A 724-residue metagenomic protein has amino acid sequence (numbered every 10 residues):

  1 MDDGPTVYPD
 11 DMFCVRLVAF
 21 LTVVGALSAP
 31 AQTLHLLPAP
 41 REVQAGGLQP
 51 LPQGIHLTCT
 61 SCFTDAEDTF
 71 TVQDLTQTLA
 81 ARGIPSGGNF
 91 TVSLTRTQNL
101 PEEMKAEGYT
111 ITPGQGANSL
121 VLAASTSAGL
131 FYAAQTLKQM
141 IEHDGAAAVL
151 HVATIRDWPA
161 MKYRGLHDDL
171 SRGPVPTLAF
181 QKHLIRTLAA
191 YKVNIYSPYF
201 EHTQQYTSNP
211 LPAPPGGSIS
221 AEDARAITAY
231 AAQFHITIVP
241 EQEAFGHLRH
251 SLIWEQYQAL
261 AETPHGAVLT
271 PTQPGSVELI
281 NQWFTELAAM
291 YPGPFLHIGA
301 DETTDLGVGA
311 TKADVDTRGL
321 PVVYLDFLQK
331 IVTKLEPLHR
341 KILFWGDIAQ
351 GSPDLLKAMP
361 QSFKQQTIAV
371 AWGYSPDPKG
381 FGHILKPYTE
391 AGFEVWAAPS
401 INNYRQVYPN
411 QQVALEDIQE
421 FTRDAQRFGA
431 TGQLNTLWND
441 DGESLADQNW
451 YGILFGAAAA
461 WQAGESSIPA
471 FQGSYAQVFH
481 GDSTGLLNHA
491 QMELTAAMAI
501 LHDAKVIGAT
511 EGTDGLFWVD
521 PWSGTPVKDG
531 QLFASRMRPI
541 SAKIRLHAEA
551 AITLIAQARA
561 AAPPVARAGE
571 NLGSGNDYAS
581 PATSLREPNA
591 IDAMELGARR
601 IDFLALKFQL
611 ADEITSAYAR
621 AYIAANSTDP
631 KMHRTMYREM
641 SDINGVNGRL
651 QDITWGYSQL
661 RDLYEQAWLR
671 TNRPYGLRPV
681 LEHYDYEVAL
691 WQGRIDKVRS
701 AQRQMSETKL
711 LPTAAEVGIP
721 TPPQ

Functional and structural regions predicted by a protein language model:
D2-D3, D10, N576-Y578: Acidic/polar hotspots within intrinsically disordered regions
P5-V18: Bacterial N-terminal signal peptides that target proteins for export
R16-A26: Bacterial N-terminal signal peptides
L27-A31: Sec/Tat signal peptide C-region and signal peptidase I cleavage site
Q32-R164, E420, R427, E443: Contiguous, structured surface segment used for ligand recognition
L36-P38, V43-G46, P50-Q53, T69 (+5 more regions): Substrate-binding groove of N-acetylhexosamine-processing glycoside hydrolases
R96-Q98, A244-F245, E302-D305, I348-S352: Short, internal active-site loops enriched in acidic
M104-E336, L343, A397-P399, N403-R405 (+3 more regions): Feature activates predominantly on carbohydrate-active enzymes
